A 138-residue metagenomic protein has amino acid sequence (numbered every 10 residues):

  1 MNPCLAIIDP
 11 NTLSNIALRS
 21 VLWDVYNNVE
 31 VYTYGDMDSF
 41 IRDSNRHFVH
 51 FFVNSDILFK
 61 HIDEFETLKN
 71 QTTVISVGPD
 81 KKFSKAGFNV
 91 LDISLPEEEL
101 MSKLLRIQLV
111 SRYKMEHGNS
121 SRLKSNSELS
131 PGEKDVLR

Functional and structural regions predicted by a protein language model:
M1-G118: N-terminal regulatory/sensing modules of transcriptional regulators
E116-R138: Helix-turn-helix DNA-binding segment
